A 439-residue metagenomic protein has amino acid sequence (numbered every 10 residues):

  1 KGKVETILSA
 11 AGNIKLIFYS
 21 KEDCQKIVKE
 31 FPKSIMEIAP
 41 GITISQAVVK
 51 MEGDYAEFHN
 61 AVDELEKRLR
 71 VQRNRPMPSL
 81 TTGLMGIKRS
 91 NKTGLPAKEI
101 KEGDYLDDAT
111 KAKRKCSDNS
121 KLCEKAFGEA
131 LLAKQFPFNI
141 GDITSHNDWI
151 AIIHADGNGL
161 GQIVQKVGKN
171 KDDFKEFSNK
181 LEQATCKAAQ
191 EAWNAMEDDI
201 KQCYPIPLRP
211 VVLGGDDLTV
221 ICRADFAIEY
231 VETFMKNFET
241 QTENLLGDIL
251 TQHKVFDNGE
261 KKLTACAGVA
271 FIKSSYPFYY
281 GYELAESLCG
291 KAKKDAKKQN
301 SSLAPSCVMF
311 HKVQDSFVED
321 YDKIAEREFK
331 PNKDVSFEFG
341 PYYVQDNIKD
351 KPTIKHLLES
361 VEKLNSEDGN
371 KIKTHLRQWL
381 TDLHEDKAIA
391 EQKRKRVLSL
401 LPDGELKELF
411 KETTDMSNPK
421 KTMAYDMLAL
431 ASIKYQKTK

Functional and structural regions predicted by a protein language model:
K1-K439: Regulatory and interdomain segments flanking nucleotide-handling catalytic cores in signaling/defense enzymes
